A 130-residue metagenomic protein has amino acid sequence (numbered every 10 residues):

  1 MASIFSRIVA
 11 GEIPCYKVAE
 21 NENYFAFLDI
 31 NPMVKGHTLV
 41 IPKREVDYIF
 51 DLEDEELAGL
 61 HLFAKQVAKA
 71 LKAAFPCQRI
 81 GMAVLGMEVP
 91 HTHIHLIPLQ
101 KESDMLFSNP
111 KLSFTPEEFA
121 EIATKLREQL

Functional and structural regions predicted by a protein language model:
M1-L130: HIT superfamily nucleotide-processing domains
